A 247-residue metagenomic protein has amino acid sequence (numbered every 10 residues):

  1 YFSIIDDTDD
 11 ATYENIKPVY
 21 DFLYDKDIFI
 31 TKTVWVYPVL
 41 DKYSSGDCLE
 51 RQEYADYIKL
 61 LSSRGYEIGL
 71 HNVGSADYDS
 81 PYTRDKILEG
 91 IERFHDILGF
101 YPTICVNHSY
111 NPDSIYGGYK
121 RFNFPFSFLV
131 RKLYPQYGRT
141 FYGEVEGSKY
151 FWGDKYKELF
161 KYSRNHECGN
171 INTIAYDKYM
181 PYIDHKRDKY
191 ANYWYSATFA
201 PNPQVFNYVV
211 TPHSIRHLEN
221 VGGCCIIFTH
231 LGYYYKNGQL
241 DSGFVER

Functional and structural regions predicted by a protein language model:
Y1-A191, V205-T229, Y234-R247: Catalytic alpha-helical scaffold of carbohydrate-active enzymes acting on polysaccharides/glycoconjugates
